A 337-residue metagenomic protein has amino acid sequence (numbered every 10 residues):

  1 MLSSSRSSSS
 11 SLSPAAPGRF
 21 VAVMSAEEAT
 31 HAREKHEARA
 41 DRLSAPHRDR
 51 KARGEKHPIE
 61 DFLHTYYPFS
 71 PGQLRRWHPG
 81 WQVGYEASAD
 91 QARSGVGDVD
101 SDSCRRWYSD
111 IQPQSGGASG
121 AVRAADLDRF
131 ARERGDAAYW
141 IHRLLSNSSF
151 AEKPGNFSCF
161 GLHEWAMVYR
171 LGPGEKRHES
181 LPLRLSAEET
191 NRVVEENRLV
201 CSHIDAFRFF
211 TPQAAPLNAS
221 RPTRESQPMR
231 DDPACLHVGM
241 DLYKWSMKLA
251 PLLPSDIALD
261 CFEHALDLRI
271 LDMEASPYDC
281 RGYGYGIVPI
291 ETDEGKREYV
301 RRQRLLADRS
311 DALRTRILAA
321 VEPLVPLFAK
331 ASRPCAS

Functional and structural regions predicted by a protein language model:
M1, S11, P182-R184: Acidic/proline-rich low-complexity IDRs
L2, L12-S146, Y283-A336: Active-site acidic/histidine clusters and adjacent loop/turn architecture that either coordinate catalytic ions
K35, F69, W77, V96 (+9 more regions): Electrostatic, structured charged patches in enzyme active sites and in nucleic-acid/phosphate-binding
R123-S226: A contiguous catalytic/ligand-binding core that recognizes phosphate-bearing ligands
S148-A151, P216, L249-L253, L268 (+5 more regions): Short secondary-structure junctions and interdomain/linker hinges
P222-A250: Extended serine/threonine-enriched, polar tracts that run as long, contiguous segments within proteins
L242-E291, E298: Long, charge-rich alpha-helical interaction segments
